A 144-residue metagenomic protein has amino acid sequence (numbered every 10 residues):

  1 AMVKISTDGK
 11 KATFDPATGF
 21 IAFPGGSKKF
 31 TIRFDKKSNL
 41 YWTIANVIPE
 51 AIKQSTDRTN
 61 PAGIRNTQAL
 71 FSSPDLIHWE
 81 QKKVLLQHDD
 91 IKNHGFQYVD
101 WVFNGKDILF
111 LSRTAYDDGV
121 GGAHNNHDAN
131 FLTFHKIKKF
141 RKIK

Functional and structural regions predicted by a protein language model:
A1-G25, D35-Y41, A45-K92, G105-D107 (+1 more regions): Beta-rich carbohydrate-recognition and catalytic domains
K28-T31, Q97-D100: Beta-propeller and closely related beta-sheet repeat lectin domains
